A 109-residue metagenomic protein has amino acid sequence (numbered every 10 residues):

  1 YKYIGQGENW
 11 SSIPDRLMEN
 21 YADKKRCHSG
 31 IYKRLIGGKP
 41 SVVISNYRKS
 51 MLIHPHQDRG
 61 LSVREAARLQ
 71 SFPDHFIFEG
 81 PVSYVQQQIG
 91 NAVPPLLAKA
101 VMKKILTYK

Functional and structural regions predicted by a protein language model:
Y1-K109: C-terminal target-recognition/interaction regions appended to catalytic cores
